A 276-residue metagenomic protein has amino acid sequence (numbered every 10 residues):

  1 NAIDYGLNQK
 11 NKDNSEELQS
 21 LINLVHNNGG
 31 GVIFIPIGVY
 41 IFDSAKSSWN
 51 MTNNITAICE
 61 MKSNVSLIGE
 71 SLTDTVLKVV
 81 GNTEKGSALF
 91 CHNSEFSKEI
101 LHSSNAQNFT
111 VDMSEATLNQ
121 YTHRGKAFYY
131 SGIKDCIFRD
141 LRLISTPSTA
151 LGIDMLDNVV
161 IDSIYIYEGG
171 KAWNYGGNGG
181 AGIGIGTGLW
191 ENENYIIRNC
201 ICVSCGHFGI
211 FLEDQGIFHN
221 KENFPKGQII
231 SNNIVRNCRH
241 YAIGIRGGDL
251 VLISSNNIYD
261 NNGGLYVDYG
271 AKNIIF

Functional and structural regions predicted by a protein language model:
A2-P36: Acidic Gly/Asp/Thr-rich repetitive segments characteristic of extracellular carbohydrate-active and adhesion proteins
G6, H123-A127, D214-H219: Glycine-rich phosphate-binding "P-loop"
Q19, N23-N28, I41-I68, V76-N108 (+3 more regions): Extracellular beta-strand-rich solenoid/capping regions of secreted or surface-exposed proteins that bind or remodel
G30, S44-K46, L72, V76-G86 (+7 more regions): Short glycine/acidic-rich loop motifs that flank beta-strands on beta-rich extracellular proteins
K46-N54, F96-E99, A172-N178, Q215-F224: Intrinsically disordered, low-complexity Ser/Thr- and acidic-rich flexible linkers and loops, especially at boundaries
K62-S63, L72, E84, F96 (+20 more regions): Parallel beta-helix/beta-solenoid
